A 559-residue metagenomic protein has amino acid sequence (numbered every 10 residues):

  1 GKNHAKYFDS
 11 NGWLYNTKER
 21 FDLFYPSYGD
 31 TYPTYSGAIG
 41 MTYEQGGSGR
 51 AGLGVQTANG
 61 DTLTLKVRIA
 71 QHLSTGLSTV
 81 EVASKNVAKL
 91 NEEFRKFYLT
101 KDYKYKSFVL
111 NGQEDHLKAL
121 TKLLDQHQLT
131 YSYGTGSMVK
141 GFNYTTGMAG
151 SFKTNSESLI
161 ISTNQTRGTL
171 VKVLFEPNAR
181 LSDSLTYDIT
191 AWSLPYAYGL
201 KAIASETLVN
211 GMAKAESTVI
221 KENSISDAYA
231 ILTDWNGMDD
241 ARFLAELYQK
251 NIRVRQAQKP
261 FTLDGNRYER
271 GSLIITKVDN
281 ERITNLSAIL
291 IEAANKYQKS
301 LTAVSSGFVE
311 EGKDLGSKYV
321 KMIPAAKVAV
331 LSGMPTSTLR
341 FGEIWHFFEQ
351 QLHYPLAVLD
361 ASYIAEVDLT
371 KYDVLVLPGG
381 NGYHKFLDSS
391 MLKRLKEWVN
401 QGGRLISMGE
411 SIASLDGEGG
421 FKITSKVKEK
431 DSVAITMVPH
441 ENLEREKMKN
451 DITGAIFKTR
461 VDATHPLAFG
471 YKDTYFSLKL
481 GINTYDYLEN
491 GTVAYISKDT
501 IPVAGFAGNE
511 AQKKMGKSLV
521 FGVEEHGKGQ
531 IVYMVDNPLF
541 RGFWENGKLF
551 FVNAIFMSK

Functional and structural regions predicted by a protein language model:
G1-L14, F21, Y25, G29-P502 (+1 more regions): Intrinsic-disorder/low-complexity accessory segments
